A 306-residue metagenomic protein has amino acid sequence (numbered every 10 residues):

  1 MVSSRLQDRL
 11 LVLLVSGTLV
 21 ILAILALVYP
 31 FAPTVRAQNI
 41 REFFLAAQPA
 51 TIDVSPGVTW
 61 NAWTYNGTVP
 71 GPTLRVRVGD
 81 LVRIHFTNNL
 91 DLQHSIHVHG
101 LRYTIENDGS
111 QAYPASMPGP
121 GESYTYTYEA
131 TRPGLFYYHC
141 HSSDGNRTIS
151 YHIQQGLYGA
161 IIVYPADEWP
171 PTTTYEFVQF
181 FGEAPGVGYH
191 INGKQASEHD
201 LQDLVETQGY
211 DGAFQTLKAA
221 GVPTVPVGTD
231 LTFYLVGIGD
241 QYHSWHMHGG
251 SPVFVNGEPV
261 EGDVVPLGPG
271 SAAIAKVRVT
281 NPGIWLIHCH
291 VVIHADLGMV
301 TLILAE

Functional and structural regions predicted by a protein language model:
M1-S3: Juxtamembrane low-complexity tails/linkers enriched in Ser/Thr-Pro and polybasic
R5-E306: Copper-binding active sites and cupredoxin-like electron-transfer domains, recognizing His/Cys-rich ligand loops
